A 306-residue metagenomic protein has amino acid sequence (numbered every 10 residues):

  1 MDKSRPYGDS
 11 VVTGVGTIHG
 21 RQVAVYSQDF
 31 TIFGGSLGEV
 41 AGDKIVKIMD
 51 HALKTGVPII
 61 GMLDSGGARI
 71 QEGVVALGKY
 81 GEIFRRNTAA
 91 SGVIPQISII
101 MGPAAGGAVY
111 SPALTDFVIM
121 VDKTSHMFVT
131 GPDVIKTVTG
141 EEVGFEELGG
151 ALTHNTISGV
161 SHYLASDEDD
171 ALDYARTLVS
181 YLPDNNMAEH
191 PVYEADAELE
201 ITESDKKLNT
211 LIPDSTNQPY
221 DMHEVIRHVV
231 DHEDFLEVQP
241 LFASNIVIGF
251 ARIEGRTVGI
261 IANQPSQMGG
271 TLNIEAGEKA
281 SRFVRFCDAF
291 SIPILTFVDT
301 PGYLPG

Functional and structural regions predicted by a protein language model:
M1-I97, P103-Y110, L114-V134, T139-G306: Terminal-region recognition feature
